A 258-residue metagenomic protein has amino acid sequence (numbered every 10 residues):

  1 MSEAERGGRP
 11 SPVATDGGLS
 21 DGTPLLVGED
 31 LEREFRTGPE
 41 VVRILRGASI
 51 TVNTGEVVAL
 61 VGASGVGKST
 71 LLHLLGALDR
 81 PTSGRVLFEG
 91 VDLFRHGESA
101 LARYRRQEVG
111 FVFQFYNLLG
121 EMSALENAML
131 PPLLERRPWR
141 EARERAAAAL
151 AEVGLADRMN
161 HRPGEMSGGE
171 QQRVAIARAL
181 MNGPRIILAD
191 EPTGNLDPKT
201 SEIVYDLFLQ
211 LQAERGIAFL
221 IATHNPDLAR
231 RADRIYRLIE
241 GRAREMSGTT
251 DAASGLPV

Functional and structural regions predicted by a protein language model:
M1-E34, R244-V258: ABC-family P-loop ATPase nucleotide-binding domain
P24-R231, I235-E240: ABC family nucleotide-binding domain
